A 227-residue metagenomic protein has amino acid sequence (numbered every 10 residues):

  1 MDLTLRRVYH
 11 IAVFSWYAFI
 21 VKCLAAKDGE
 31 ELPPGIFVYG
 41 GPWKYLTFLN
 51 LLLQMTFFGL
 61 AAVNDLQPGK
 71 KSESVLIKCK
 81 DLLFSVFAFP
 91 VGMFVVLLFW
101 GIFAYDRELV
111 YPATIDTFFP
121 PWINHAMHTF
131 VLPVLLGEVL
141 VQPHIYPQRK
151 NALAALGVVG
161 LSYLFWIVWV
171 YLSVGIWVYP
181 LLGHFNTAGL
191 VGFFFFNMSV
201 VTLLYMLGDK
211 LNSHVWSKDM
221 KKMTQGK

Functional and structural regions predicted by a protein language model:
M1-P112: N-terminal helical submodule of small eukaryotic multi-pass membrane proteins
L3-L5, K44-Y45, V174-D209: Membrane-interface transmembrane-helix boundary segments in multi-pass integral membrane proteins
I36-Y45, L76-L83, Y111-N124, Q148-A152 (+1 more regions): Non-cytosolic membrane-interface motifs at loop->transmembrane helix junctions
F89-M93, M127-L136: Core segments of transmembrane alpha-helices that mediate helix-helix packing or line hydrophobic substrate/ligand
P121-L132, V191-F195: Membrane-interface loop-to-helix entry segments
V131-P147: Alpha-helical transmembrane segments in multipass membrane proteins, preferentially the mid-helix core
V158-I176: Juxtamembrane non-transmembrane "cap" segments at the membrane-aqueous interface of multi-pass membrane proteins
K218-K227: Non-transmembrane, juxtamembrane loop and terminal tail segments of multi-pass eukaryotic membrane proteins
